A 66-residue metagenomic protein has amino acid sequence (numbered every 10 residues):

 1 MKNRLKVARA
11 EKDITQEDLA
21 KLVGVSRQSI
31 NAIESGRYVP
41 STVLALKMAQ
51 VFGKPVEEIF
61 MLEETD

Functional and structural regions predicted by a protein language model:
N3-L22: Short basic helix-loop element that most often maps to the first helix and adjoining turn of HTH DNA-binding modules
A8, L22-V23, I33, L62: Residues in the recognition helix of alpha-helical DNA-binding motifs
D18, S29, E58: Residues in the helix-turn-helix
V25-Y38: Recognition helix of helix-turn-helix/homeodomain-like DNA-binding domains that insert into the DNA major groove
R37-K47: Short, basic-rich loop-to-helix N-cap that marks the start of a DNA-contacting helix
Q50, F60-D66: Short, charged recognition helix plus adjacent turn of helix-turn-helix-like nucleic-acid-binding domains
